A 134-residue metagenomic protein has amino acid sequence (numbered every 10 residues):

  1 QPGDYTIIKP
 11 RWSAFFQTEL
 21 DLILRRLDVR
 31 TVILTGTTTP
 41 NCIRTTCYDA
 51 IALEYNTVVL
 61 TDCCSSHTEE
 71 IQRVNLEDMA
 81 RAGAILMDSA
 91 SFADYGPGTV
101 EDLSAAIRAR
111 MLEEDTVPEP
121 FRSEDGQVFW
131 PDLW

Functional and structural regions predicted by a protein language model:
Q1-A109, E119, S123, F129-L133: Active-site-adjacent betaalpha module
E113: Major-groove DNA-recognition helix of helix-turn-helix-type DNA-binding domains
